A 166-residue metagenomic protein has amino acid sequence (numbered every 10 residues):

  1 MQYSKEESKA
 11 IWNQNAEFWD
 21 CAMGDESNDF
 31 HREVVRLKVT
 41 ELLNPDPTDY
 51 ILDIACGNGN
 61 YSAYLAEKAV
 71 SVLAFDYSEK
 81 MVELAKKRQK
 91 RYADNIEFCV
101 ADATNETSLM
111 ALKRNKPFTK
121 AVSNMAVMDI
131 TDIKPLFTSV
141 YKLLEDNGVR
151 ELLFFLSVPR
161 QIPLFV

Functional and structural regions predicted by a protein language model:
M1-D46, N60, Y64, L84 (+1 more regions): Conserved class I S-adenosyl-L-methionine
N44-D46, A66-E67, T131, E145: Short conserved AdoMet
Y50-I54, N58-S108: Class I SAM-dependent methyltransferase SAM/SAH-binding core
L109-A121: A short acidic, Gly/Pro-enriched loop at the edge of an enzyme's catalytic core that lines a small-molecule cofactor
T119-I133: A short SAM/SAH-binding and catalytic strip from SAM-dependent methyltransferases
K134-V149: A short glycine-rich, Lys/Arg-flanked "PGG" loop and its adjoining helix->strand segment in the class I
V149-V166: Conserved class I S-adenosyl-L-methionine
